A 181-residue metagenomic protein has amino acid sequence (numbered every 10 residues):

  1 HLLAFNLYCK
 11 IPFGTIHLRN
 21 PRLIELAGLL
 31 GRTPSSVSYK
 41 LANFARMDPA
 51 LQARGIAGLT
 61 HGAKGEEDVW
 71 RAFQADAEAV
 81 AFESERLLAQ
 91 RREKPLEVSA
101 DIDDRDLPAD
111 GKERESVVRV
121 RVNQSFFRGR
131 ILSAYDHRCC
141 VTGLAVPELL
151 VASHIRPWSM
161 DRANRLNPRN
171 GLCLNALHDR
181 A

Functional and structural regions predicted by a protein language model:
H1-L18: Short, amphipathic alpha-helical "recognition" segments used to contact nucleic acids or chromatin
R22-L30: Short alpha-helical "recognition helix" segments of helix-turn-helix
R32-M47: Major-groove recognition helix of helix-turn-helix-like DNA-binding domains
P34, C173-A181: Short Cys/His-centered divalent metal-binding micro-motifs
N43, A145, A181: Alpha-helical DNA-recognition elements
P49-V69: Short Lys/Arg-enriched helix C-cap and helix-to-coil transition segments that create basic nucleic-acid-contact patches
S99-L144, R156-R169: Short, charged surface segments at domain edges that flank catalytic/cofactor-binding sites
H137, L150, C173: Cys/His-enriched microdomains
